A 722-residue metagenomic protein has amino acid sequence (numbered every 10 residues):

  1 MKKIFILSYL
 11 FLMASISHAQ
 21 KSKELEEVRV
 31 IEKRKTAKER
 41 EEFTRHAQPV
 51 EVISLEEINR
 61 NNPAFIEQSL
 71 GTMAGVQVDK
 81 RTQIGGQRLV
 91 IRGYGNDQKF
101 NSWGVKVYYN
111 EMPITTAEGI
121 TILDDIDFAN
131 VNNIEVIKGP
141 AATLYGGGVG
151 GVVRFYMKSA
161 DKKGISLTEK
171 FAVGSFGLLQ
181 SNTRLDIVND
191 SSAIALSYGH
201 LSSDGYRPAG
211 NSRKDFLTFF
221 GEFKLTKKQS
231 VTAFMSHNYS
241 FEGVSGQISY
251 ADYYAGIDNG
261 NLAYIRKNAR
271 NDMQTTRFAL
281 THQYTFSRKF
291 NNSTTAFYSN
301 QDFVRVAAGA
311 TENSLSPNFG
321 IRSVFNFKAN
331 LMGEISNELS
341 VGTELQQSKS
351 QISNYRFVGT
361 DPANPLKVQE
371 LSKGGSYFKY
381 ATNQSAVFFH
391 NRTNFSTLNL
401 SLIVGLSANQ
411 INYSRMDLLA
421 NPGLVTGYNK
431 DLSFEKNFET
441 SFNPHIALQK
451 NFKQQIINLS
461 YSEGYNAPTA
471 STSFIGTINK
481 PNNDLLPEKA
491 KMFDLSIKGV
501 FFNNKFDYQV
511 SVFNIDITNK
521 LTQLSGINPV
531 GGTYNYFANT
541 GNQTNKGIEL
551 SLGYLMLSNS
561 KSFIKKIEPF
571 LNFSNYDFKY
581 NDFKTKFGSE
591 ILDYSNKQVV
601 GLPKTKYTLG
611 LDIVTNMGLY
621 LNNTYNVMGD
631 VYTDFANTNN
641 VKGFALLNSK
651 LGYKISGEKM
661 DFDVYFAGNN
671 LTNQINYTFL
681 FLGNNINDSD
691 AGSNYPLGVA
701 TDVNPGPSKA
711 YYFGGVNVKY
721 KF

Functional and structural regions predicted by a protein language model:
E32, I517, Q523, K566-P569 (+2 more regions): C-terminal beta-signal and adjacent terminal beta-strands/loops of Gram-negative outer-membrane beta-barrel proteins
E67-M112: Extracytoplasmic beta-strand/coil segments of soluble accessory domains associated with Gram-negative outer-membrane
S69, R88-V90, V105-Y108, I122-D124 (+3 more regions): N-terminal periplasmic accessory domains that precede and gate Gram-negative outer-membrane beta-barrel machines
M112-K138: Short acidic/polar hinge/loop motifs at secondary-structure boundaries that mediate gating or recognition
S166, V173-S202, R207-S245, R270-Q283 (+2 more regions): Transmembrane beta-barrel wall of Gram-negative outer-membrane proteins
N182, S192, T281, T285 (+7 more regions): Membrane-embedded beta-barrel scaffold of Gram-negative outer-membrane proteins
E334-S340, E344-Q346, F378-D516, K566: Structural signature of Gram-negative outer-membrane beta-barrels, strongest in the C-terminal barrel of TonB-dependent
S396-N399, Q410-I411, K505, S511-D516 (+2 more regions): Gram-negative outer-membrane beta-barrel transporters
